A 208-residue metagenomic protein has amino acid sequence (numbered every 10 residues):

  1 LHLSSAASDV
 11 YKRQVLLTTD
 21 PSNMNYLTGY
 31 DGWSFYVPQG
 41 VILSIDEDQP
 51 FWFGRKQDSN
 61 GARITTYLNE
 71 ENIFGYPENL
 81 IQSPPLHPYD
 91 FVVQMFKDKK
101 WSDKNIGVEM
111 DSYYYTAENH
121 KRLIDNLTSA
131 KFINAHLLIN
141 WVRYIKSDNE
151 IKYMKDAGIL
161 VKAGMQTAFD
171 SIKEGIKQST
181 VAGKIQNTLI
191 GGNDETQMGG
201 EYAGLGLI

Functional and structural regions predicted by a protein language model:
L1-A7, Y11: Single conserved hydrophobic/aromatic residue that forms the stacking wall/gate of nucleotide- or nucleobase-binding
K12-L16, E47, W101-D103: Short, high-confidence coil segments that cap the C-terminus of an alpha-helix and link into the following beta-strand
N25-L43: Glycine-rich loop at the start of a catalytic domain that most often binds anionic cofactors/ligands
I42-Q49, T128: Short acidic-glycine loop/turn motifs at beta-strand connectors
F51-L80, P88: Compact, glycine/acidic-enriched structural inserts
N79-L80, P84-Q197: Flexible, acidic/His-enriched mid-domain "rim/lid" segments that flank
M198-I208: Short, basic/aromatic beta-hairpin or loop at an interaction surface
